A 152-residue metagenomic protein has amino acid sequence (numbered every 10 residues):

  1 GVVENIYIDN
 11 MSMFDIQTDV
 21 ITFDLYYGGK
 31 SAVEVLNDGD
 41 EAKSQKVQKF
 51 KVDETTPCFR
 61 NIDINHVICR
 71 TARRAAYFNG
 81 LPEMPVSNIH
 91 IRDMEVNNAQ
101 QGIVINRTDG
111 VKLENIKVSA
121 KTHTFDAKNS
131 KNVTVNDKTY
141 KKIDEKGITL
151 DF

Functional and structural regions predicted by a protein language model:
G1-F152: Extracellular/periplasmic carbohydrate-active domains that bind, remodel, or depolymerize complex polysaccharides
